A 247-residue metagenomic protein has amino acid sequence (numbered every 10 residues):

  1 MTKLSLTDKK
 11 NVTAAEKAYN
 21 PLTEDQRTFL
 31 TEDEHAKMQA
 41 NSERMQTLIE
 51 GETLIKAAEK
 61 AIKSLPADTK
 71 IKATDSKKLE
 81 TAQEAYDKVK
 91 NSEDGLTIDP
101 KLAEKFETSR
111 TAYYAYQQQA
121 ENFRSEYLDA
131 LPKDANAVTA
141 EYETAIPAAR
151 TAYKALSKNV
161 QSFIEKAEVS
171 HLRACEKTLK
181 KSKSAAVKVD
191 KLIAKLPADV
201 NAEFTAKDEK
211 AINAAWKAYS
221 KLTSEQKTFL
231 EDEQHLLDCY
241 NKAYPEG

Functional and structural regions predicted by a protein language model:
M1-G247: Beta-rich interaction/scaffold domains
